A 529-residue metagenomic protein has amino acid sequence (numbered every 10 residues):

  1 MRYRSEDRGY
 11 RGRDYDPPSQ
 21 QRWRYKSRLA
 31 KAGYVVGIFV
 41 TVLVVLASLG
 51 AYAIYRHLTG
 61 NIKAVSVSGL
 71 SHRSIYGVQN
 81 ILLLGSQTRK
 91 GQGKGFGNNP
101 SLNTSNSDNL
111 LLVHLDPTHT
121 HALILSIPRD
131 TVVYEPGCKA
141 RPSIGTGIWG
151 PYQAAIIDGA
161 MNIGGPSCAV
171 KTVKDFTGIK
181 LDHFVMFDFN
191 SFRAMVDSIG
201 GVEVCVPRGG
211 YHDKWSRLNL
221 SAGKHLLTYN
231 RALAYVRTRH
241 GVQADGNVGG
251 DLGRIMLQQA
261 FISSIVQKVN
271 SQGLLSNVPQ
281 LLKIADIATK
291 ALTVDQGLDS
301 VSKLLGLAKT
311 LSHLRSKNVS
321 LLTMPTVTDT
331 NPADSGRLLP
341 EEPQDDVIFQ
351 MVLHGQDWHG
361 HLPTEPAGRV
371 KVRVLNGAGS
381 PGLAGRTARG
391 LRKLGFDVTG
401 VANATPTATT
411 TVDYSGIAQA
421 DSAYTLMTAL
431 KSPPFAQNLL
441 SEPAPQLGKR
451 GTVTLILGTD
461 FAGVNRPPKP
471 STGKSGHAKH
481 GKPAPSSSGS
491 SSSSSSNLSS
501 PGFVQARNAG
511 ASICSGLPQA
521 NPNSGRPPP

Functional and structural regions predicted by a protein language model:
M1-P529: Non-catalytic, solvent-exposed segments at the cell envelope interface
